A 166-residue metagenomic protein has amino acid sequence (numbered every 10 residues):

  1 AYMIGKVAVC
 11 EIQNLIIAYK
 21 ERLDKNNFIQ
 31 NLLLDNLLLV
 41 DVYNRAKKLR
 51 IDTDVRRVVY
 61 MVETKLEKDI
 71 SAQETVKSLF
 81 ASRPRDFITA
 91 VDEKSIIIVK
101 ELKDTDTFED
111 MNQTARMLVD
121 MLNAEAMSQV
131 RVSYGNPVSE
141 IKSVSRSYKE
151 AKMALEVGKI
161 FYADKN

Functional and structural regions predicted by a protein language model:
Y2-N44: Juxtadomain coupling helices with adjacent low-complexity linkers
Q30-N166: Hydrophobic helix-rich structural segments at or within alpha/beta enzyme and signaling domains
